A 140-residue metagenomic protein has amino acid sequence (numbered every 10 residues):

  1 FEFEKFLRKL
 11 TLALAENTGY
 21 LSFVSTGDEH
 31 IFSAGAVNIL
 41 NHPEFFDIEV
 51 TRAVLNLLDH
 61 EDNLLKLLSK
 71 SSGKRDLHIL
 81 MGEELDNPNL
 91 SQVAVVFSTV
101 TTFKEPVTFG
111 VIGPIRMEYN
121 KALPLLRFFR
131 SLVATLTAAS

Functional and structural regions predicted by a protein language model:
F1-S140: Intrinsically disordered, acidic Ser/Thr/Pro-rich low-complexity regulatory segments
